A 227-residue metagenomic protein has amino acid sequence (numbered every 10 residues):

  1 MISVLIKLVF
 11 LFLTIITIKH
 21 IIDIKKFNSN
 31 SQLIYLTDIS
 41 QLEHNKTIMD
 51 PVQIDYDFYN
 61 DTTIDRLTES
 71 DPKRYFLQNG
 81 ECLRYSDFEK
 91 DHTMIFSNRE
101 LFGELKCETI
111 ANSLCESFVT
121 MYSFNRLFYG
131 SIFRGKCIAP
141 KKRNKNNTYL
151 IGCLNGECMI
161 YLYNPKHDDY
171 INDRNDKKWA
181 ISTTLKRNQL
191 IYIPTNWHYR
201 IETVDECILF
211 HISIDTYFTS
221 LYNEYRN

Functional and structural regions predicted by a protein language model:
M1-L190, H198-N227: N-terminal accessory scaffold of Fe(II)-dependent oxygenases
